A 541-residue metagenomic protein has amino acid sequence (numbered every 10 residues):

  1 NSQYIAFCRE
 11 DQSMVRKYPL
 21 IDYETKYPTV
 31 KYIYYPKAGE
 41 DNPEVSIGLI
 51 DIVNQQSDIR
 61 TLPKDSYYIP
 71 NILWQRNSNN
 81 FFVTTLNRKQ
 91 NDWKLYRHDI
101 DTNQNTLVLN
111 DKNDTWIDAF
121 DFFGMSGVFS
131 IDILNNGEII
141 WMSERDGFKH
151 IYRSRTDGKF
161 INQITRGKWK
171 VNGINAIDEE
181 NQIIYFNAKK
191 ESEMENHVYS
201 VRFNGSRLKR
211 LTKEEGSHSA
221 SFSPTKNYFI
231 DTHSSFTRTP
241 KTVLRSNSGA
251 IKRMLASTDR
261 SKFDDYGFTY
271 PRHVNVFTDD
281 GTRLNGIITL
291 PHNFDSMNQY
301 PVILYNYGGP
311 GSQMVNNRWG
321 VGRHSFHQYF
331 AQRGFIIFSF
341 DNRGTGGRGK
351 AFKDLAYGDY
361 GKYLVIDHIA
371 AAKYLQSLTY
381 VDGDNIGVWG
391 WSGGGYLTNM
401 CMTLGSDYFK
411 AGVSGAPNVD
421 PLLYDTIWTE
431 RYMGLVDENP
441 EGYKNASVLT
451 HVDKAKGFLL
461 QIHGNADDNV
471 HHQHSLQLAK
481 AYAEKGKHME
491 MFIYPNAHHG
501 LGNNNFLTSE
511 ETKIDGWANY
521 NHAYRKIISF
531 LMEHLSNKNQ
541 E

Functional and structural regions predicted by a protein language model:
N1-I59, D111, S248-S261, M314-R323: Predominantly five- to eight-bladed beta-propeller fold
N1-Y4, K31-S46, P63-L86, D92-R97 (+8 more regions): Conserved beta-propeller blade repeats
A6-D11, T85, D341, A416: Glycine-rich, histidine-containing beta strand-loop boundary motifs that form or position
M14-L20, E44-S46, Q90-Y96, G147-Y152 (+2 more regions): Structural motif
R16-K17, L73, S78, S219-E541: Serine-hydrolase catalytic core recognition
D51-Q55, D99-N103, R155-K159, R202-S206 (+1 more regions): Short loop/turn segments that connect beta-strands within beta-propeller blades
D58-T61, N105-K112, N162-R166, K209-K213 (+1 more regions): Beta-propeller fold detector
